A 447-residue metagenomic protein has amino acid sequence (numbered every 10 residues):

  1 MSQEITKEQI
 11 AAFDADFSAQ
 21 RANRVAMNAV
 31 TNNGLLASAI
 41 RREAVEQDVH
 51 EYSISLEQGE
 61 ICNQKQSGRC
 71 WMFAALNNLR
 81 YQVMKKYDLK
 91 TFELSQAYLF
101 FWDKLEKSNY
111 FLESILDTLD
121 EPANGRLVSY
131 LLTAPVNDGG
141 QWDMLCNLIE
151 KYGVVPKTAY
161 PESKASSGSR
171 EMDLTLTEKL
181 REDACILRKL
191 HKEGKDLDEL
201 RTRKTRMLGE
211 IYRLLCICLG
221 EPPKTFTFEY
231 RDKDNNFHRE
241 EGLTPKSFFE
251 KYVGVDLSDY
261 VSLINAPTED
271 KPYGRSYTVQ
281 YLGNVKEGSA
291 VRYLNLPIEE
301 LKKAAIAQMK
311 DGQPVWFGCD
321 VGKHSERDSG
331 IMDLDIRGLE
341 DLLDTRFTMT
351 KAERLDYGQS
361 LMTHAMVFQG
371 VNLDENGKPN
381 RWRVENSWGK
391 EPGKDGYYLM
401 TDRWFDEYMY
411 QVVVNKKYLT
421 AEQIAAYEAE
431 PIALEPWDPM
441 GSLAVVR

Functional and structural regions predicted by a protein language model:
S2-G59: N-terminal regions that are enriched for targeting/export leaders and immediately downstream pro/stem segments
Q47-V315, P392-D395, D402, Y410: Active-site nucleophile-adjacent alpha helix/oxyanion-hole segment immediately C-terminal to the catalytic cysteine
C70, I149, D356-G389: Catalytic nucleophile-His microenvironment captured as a short glycine-rich beta-strand/loop that brackets
F73, F317-D320, Q369: Short His-Asn-centered micro-motif
G288-T363: Long, positively charged binding patches that form subdomain-scale interaction surfaces for polyanionic ligands
V291, L301-A307, E353-G358, V367-D374 (+4 more regions): Generic recognition of flexible, low-complexity loop/linker segments
V321-E326, I331-M349, N372-E375, W382-P392 (+1 more regions): Active/binding-pocket-proximal capping segment
D374-R447: Conserved catalytic-core surface of thiol
